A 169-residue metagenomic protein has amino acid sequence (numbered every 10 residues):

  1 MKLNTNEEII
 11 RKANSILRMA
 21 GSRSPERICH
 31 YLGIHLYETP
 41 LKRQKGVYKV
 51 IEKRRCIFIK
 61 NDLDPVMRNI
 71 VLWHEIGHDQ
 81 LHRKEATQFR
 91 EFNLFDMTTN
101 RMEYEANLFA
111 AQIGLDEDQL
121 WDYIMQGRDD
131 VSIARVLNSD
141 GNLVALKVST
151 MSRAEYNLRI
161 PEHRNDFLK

Functional and structural regions predicted by a protein language model:
M1-K169: Active-site hotspot residues in diverse enzymes, especially metal/ion-binding acidic/histidine motifs
